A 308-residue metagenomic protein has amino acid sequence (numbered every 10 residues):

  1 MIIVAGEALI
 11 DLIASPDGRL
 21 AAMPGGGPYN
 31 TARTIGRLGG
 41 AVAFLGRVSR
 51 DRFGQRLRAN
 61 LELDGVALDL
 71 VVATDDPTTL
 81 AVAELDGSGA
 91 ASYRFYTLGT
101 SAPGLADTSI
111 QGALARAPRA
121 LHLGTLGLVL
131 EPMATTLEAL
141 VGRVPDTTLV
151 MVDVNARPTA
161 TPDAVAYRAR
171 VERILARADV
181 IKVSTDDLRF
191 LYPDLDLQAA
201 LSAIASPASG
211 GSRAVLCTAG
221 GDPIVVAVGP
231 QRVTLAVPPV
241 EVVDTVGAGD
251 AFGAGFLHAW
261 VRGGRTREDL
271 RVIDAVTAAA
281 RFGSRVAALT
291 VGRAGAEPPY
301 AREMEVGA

Functional and structural regions predicted by a protein language model:
M1-I3, N60-E62, L68, G87-R232 (+1 more regions): Ribokinase/PfkB-type carbohydrate-kinase core domain
M1-S15: Positively charged, low-complexity intrinsically disordered leader regions
E7, G46-R50, N155: Cofactor-binding loop segments of dinucleotide-utilizing enzymes, especially the Rossmann-like FAD- and NAD(P)+-binding
A8, G27, L126, V154 (+1 more regions): Active-site metal-binding loops of divalent metal-dependent hydrolases
P16-A90, L98-A102: Substrate-binding N-lobe of the ribokinase-like
I35, S184, G249: Short, conserved phosphate/pyrophosphate- and ester-handling motifs at nucleotide-, phospho-/glycolipid
D194-A308: Conserved phosphate-binding/catalytic region of the ribokinase-like
